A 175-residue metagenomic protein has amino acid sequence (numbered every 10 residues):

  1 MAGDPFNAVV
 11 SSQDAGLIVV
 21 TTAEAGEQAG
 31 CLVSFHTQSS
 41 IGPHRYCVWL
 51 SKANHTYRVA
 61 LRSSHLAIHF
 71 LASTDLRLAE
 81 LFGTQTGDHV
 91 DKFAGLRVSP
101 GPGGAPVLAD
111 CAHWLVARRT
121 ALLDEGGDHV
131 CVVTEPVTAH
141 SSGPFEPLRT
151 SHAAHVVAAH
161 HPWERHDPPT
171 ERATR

Functional and structural regions predicted by a protein language model:
M1-R175: Basic, polyanion-binding surface patches
